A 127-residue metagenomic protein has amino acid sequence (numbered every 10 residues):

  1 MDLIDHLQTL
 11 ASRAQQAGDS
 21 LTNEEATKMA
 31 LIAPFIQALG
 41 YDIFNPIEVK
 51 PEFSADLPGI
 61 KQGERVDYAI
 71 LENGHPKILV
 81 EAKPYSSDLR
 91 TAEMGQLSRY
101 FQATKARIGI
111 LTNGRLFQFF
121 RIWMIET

Functional and structural regions predicted by a protein language model:
M1-I108, Q118-T127: A short, conserved, highly charged catalytic patch centered on acidic carboxylates
T112-N113: Charged, structured surface patches that assemble and position nucleic-acid processing machinery
